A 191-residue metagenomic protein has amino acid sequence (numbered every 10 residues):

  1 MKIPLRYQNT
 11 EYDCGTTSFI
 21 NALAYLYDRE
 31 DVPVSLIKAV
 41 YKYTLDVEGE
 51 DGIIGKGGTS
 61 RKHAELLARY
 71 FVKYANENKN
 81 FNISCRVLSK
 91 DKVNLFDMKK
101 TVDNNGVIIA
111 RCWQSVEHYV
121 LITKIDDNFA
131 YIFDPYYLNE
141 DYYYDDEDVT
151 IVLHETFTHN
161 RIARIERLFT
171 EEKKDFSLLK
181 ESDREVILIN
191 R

Functional and structural regions predicted by a protein language model:
M1-R86: Cysteine-nucleophile protease catalytic domains, especially the papain-like/related folds used in DUB/UBL proteases
A24, V120, Y142: Short acidic, gly/pro-rich beta-turn/loop elements at beta-sheet edges and active-site/ligand-binding grooves
V32, T59, K90-V93, Y144 (+1 more regions): Short coil/turn linker and secondary-structure boundary residues
G55-T59, H63, K90, Q114 (+2 more regions): Alpha-helix N-cap/loop-to-helix boundary motif
A68-Y74, N94-M98, E172-F176: Intrinsically disordered, low-complexity boundary segments flanking structured domains
R86-Y137: Active-site-adjacent substructure of cysteine-protease-like catalytic cores
V102-N104, I125-R191: Noncatalytic regulatory segments and standalone regulatory/sensor domains
